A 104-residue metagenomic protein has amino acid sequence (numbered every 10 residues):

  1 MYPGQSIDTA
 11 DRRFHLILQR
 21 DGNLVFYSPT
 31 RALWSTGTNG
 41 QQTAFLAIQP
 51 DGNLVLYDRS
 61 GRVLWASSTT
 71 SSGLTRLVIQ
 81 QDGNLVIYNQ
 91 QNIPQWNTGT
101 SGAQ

Functional and structural regions predicted by a protein language model:
M1-Q104: Disulfide-stabilized extracellular ectodomains of secreted/luminal proteins, especially beta-rich
